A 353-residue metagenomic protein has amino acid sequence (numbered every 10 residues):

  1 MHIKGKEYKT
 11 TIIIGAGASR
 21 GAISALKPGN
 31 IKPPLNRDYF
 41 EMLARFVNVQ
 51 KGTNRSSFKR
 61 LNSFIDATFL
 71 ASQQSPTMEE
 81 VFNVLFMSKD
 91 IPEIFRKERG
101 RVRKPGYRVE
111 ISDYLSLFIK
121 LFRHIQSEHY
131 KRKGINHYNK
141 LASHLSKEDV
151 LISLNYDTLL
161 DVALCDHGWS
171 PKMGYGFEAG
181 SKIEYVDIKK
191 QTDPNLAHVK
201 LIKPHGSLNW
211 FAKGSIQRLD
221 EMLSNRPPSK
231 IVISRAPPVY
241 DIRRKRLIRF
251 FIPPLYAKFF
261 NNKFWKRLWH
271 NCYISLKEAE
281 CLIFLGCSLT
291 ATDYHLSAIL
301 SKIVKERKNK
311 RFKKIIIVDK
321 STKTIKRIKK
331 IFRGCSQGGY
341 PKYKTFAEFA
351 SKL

Functional and structural regions predicted by a protein language model:
M1-A22, K27, P33, R37 (+4 more regions): SIR2/sirtuin-family catalytic core signature
M1-V162, W169-P171, F349: Gly/serine-rich nucleotide phosphate-binding loop at the start of the catalytic core of nucleotide/ADP-ribose-handling
G21-I23, L160-A163, W210-G214, T292-D293: Short helix/loop capping segments that flank catalytic or ligand/cofactor-binding pockets
K51-N62, G214, D220-K277: Acidic, metal/cofactor-coordinating or nucleic-acid-engaging core segments within structured domains
K131-H137, G180-K189, Y256-I274: A Trp-anchored, charged/polar loop motif used as the substrate-binding/catalytic surface of acyl/ester-handling
L151, L201-K203, Y343: Conserved beta-strand scaffold positions in the cores of enzyme catalytic domains, especially in NTP/NDP-utilizing
H167-G180: A short alpha->loop->secondary-structure connector
V186-S224: A recognition module on extended beta-rich or small alphabeta surfaces enriched in W/G with H and D/E
